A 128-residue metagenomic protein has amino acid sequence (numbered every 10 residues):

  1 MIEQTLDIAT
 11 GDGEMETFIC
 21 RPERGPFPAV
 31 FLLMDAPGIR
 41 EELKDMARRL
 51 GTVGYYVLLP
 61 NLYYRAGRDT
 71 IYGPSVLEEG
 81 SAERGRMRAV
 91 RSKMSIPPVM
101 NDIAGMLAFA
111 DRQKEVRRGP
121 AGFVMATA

Functional and structural regions predicted by a protein language model:
M1-A128: N-terminal cap/leader regions of alpha/beta-hydrolase-fold enzymes, predominantly small-molecule hydrolases
